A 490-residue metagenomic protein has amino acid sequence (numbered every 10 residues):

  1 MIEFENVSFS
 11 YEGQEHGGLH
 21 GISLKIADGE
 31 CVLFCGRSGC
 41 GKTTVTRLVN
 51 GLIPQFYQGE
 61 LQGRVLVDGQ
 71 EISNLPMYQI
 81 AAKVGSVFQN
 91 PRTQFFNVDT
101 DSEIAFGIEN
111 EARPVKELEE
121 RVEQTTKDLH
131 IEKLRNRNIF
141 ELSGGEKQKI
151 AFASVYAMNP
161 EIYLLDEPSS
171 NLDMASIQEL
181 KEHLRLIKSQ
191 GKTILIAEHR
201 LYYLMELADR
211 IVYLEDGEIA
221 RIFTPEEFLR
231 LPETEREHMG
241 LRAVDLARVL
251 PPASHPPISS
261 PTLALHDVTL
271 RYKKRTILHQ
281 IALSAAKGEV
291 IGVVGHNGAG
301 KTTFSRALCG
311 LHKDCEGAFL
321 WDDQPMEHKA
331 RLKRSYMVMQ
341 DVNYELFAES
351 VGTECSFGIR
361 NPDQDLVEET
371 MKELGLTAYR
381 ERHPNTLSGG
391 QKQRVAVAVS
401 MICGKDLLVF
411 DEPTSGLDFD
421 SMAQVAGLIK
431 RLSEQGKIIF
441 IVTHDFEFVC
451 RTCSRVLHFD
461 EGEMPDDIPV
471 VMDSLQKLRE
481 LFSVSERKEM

Functional and structural regions predicted by a protein language model:
C35-R37, V294-H296: The feature captures the beta-strand-to-loop junction immediately N-terminal to the Walker
Q58-Q70, G317-R331: Conserved ABC transporter NBD signature motif
K116-L134, Q364-Y379: Conserved ABC ATPase "signature" region
N138-L142, E146, H383-L387, Q391: Conserved ABC ATPase signature
Y163-D166, L408-D411: Catalytic Walker B motif of ABC-type/P-loop ATPase nucleotide-binding domains
E198-H199, T443-H444: H-loop/switch region of ABC-family ATPase nucleotide-binding domains
E218-G240, E463-E486: Conserved beta-strand-loop-alpha-helix hinge in the C-terminal portion of ABC ATPase nucleotide-binding domains
